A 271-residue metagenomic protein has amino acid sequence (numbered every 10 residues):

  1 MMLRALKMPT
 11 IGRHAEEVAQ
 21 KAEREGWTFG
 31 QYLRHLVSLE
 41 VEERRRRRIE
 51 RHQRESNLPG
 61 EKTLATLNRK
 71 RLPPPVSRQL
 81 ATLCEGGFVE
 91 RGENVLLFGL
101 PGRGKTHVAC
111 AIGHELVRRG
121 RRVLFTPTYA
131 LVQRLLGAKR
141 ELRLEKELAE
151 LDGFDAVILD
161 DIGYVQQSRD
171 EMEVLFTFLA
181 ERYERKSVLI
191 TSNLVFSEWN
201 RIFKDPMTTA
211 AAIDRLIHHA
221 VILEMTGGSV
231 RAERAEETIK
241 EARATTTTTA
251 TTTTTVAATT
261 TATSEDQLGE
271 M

Functional and structural regions predicted by a protein language model:
M1, E17-K21, T66, N94-F98 (+1 more regions): Short hinge/gating elements
M1-R4, R13-E16, R34, A65 (+8 more regions): Solvent-exposed alpha-helical segments within well-ordered globular domains of core cellular machineries
R4, M8-G60: Interdomain "pre-motor" coupling segment immediately N-terminal to P-loop NTPase/helicase cores
V37-G87, S229-A242: AAA+ P-loop ATPase motor domain of ring mechanoenzymes
P75-G153, N200-I202: Conserved P-loop
R121-R122, T126, A130-G153, I162-M271: Replace "adjacent to P-loop NTPase cores in ATP/GTP-dependent enzymes" with "adjacent to NTP-binding cores
A156: Walker B motif beta-strand of ABC-family P-loop ATPases
